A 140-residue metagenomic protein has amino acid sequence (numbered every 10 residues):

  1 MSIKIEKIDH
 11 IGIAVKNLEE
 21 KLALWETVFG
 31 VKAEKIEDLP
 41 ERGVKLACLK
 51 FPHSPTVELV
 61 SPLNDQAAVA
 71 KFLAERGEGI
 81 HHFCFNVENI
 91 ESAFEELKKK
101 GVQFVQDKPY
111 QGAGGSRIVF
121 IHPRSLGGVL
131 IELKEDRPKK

Functional and structural regions predicted by a protein language model:
M1-E20, E78-V87, R137-K140: N-terminal beta-strand motif that seeds the catalytic metal site of vicinal oxygen chelate
I3-K4, E37, A47-K50, V57 (+2 more regions): Vicinal oxygen chelate
I8-V15, W25, L49, S54-V60 (+4 more regions): Short, structured motif recognition centered on aromatic/hydrophobic residues
K21-E26, L97: Conserved active-site tyrosine of GNAT-family acetyltransferases
T27-A33, G101-Q103: Conserved acetyl-CoA-binding loop of GNAT-fold acetyltransferases
Q66-A68, G112: Serine-centered coil/turn micro-motif
F72-K100: Mid-chain, well-packed structural core segment of small domains
